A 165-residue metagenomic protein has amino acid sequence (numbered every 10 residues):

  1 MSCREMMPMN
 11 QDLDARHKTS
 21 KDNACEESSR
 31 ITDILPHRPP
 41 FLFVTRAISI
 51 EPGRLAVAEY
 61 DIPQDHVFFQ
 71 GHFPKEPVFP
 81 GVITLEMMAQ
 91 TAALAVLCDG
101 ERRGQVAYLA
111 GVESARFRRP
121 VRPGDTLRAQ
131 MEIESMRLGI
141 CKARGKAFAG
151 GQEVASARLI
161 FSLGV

Functional and structural regions predicted by a protein language model:
N10-D12, P36, P52-G53, V57 (+2 more regions): HotDog/MaoC-like acyl-thioester-processing domains
A15-K18, A24: Short hydrophobic alpha-helical segments enriched in small aliphatic residues
N23, T91-R128, V154, R158-S162: Hydrophobic beta-strand-centered segment that forms part of the acyl-chain substrate-binding groove
S28-R38: Short aromatic-glycine motifs in intrinsically disordered, low-complexity regions
T32, K75, F117-R119: Beta-strand-rich interaction surfaces with strong enrichment in secreted/lumenal proteins
P39-F79: Catalytic strand-loop segment that frames the active site of acyl-thioester-processing enzymes
A47, V78-R102: Active-site helix/loop of acyl-thioester processing domains in fatty-acid/polyketide metabolism, spanning hotdog-fold
